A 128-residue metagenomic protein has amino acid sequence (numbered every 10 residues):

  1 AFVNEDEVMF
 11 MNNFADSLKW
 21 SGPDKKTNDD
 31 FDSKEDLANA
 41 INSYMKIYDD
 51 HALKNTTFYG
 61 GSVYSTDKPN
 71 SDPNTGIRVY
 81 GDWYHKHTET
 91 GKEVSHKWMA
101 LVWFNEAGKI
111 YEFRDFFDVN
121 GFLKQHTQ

Functional and structural regions predicted by a protein language model:
V8-T75: A solvent-exposed, acidic/Ser-Thr-rich amphipathic alpha-helical stretch
P73-W83: A short hydrophobic beta-strand element
E93-M99: Short, surface-exposed coil-to-beta transition loops
V102-I110: Short, solvent-exposed coil/turn segments at beta-strand boundaries
K109-Q128: Low-complexity, intrinsically disordered terminal/linker segments enriched in charged and Gly/Pro repeats
